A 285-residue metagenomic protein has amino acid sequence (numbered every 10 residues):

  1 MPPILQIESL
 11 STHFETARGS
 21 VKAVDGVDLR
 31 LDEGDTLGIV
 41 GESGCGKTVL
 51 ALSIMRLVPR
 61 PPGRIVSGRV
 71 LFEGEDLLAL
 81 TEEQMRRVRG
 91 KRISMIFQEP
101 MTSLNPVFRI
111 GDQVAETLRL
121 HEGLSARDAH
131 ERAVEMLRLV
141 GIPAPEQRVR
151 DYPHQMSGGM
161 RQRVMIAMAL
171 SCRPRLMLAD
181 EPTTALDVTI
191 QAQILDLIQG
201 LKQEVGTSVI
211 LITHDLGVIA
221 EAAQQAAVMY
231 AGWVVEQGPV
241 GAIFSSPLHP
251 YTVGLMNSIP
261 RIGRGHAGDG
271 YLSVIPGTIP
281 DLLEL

Functional and structural regions predicted by a protein language model:
A17, V240-L285: Charged, flexible cofactor/metal-binding loops and thiol motifs
R69, E73-D76, D128-Q147, M256-N257: Conserved ABC ATPase "signature" region
S171-R175: A short, proline-enriched helix->beta-strand linker immediately N-terminal to the Walker B motif in ABC-type P-loop
A192-G206, G217: Helical segment within the ABC ATPase nucleotide-binding domain
I219-E221: A short, surface-exposed alpha-helical micro-motif characterized by mixed small hydrophobic and charged/polar residues
